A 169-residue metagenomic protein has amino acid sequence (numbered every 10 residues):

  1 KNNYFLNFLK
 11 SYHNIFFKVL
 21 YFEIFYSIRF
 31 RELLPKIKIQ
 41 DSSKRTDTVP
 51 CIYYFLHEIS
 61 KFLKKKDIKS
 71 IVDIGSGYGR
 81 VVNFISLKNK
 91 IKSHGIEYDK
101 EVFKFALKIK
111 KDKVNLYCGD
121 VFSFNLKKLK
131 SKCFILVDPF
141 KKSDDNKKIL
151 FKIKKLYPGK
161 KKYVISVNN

Functional and structural regions predicted by a protein language model:
K1-K65: S-adenosyl-L-methionine
I68-G77: Conserved class I S-adenosyl-L-methionine
G79-N83: Glycine-rich SAM-binding Motif I of class I
D99: Conserved SAM/SAH-binding beta-strand->alpha-helix loop
A106-L107: Conserved SAM-binding loop
D112-V121: Conserved SAM-binding strand-loop segment of SAM-dependent methyltransferases
K132-D144: A short SAM/SAH-binding and catalytic strip from SAM-dependent methyltransferases
K141-N169: C-terminal substrate-binding/active-site "lid" region of AdoMet-derived donor-dependent transferases
